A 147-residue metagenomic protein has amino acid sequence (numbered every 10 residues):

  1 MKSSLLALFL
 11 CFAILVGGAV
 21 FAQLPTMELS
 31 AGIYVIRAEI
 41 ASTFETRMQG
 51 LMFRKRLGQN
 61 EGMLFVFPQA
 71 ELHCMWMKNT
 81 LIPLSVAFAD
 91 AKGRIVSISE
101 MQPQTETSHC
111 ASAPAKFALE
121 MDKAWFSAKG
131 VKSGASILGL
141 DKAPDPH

Functional and structural regions predicted by a protein language model:
M1-L5: Positively charged n-region of N-terminal signal peptides that target proteins for export
A7-G17: Bacterial N-terminal signal peptides
Q23-H147: Compact, glycine-rich, soluble single-domain proteins
